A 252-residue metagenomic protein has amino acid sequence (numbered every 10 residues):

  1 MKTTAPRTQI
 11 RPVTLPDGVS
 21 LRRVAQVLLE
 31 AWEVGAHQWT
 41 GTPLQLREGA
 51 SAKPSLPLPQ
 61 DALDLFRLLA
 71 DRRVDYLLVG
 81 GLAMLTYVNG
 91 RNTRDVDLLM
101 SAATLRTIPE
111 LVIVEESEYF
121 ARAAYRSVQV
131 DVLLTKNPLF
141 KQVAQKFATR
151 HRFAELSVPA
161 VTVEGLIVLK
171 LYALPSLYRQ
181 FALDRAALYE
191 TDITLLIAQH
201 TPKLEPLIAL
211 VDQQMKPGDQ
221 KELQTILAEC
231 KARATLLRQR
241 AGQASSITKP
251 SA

Functional and structural regions predicted by a protein language model:
K2-A252: Compositionally biased terminal segments of proteins
